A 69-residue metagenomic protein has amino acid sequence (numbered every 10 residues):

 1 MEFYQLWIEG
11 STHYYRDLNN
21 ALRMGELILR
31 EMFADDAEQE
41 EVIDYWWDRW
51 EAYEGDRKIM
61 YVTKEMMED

Functional and structural regions predicted by a protein language model:
M1-T12: Short aromatic-glycine-(Arg/Gly/Cys) micro-motifs in beta-strand/loop hairpins
Y15-N19: Conserved aromatic
A21-M24: Short amphipathic alpha-helices within nucleic acid-binding modules
L27-D69: Short, mixed-charge low-complexity intrinsically disordered segments
